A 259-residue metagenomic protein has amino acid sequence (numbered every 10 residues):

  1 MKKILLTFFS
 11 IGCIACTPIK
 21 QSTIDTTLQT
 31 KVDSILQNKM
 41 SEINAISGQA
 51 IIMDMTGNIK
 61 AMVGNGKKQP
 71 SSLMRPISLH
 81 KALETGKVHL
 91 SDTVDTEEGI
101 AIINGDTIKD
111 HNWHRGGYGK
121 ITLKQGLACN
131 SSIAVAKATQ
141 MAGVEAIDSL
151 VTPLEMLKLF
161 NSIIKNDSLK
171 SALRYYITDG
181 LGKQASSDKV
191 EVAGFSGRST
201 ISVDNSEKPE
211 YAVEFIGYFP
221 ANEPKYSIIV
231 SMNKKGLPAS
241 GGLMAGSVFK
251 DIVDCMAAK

Functional and structural regions predicted by a protein language model:
I4-G12: Sec-dependent N-terminal signal peptides
G12-T23: Bacterial Sec-dependent signal peptides at the C-terminal "C-region" and cleavage site
S22-M53: Beta-lactamase-like hydrolase cores
T26, I133-A136, D148-M256: A penicillin-recognizing enzyme superfamily signal
V32, G57, K68-E97, G126 (+3 more regions): Active-site SXXK
A50-M62: Short, glycine-anchored, charge-dense loop/turn motifs used at functional sites
V88-V144: Conserved catalytic neighborhood of penicillin-recognizing serine enzymes
